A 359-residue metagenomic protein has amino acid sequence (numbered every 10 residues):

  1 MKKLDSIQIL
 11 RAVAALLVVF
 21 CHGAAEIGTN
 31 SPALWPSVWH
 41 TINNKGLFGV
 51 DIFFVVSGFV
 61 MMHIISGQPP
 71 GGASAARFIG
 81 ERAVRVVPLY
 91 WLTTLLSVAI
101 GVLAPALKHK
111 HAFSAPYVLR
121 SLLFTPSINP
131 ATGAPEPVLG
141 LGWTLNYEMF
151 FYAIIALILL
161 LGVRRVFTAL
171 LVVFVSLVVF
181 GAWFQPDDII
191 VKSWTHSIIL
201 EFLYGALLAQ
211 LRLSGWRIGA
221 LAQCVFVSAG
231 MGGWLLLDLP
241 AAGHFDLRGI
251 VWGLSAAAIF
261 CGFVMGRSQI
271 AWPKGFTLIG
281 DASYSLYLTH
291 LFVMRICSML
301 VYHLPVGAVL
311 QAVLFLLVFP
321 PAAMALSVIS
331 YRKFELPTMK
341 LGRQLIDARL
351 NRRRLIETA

Functional and structural regions predicted by a protein language model:
M1-I9, V13-G46, M62-A76, N129-A134 (+6 more regions): Alpha-helical transmembrane segments in multi-pass integral membrane proteins
L16, V98-A99, A153-L157, V179 (+1 more regions): Alpha-helical transmembrane segments of multipass membrane proteins
P36-K45, A75, G80, V86-M149 (+3 more regions): Membrane-interface helix-loop-helix regions
D51-F53, L200: His/acidic/aromatic-lined binding-pocket segments of jelly-roll/cupin-type domains and related regulatory beta-sandwich
F150-I158, F174-G181, S228-L235: Hydrophobic, membrane-inserted alpha-helices
